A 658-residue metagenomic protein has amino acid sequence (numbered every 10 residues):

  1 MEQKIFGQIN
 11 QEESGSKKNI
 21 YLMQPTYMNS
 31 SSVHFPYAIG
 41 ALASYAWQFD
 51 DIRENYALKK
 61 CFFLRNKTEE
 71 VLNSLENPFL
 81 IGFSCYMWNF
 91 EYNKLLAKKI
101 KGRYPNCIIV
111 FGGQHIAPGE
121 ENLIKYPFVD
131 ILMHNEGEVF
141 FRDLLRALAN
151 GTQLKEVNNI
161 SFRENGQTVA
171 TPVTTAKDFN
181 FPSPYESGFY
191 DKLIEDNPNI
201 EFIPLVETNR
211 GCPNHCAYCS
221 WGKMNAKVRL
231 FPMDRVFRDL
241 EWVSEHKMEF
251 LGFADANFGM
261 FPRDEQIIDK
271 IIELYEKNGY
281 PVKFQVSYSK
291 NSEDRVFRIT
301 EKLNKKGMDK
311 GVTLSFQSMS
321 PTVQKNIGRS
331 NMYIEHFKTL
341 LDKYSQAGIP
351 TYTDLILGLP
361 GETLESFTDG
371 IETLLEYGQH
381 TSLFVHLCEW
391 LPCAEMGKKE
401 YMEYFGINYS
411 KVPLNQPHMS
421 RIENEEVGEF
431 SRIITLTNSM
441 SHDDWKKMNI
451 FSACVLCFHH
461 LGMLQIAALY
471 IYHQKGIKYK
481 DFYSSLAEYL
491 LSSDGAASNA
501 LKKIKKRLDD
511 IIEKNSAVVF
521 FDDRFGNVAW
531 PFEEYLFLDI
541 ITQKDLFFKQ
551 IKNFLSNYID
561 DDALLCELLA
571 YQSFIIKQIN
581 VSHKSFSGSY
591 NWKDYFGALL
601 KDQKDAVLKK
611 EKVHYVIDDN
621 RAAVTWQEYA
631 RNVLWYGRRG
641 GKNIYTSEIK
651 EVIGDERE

Functional and structural regions predicted by a protein language model:
M1-L22, S31-S32, R53, N73 (+1 more regions): Radical SAM enzyme core and accessory elements
E2-Y21, M28, R163-L205: N-terminal [4Fe-4S]-dependent radical SAM core
M23-P25, S84, G112, A254: Short hydrophobic segments within beta-strands
M28-L42: Glycine- and acidic-residue-enriched helix-capping/strand-helix junction motifs
L42, V71, Y92, L96-I100 (+5 more regions): A general structural detector for well-ordered alpha-helical segments in enzyme core domains, enriched
Y45, E54-V173: Glycine-rich beta-alpha loop elements in corrinoid/cobalamin-binding modules across cobalamin-dependent enzymes
L80, I108, F237, W242-A254 (+4 more regions): Conserved C-terminal portion of the radical SAM core fold that forms the substrate/S-adenosylmethionine-binding
S183-A347, L357: Radical SAM [4Fe-4S] cluster-binding motif and immediate context
